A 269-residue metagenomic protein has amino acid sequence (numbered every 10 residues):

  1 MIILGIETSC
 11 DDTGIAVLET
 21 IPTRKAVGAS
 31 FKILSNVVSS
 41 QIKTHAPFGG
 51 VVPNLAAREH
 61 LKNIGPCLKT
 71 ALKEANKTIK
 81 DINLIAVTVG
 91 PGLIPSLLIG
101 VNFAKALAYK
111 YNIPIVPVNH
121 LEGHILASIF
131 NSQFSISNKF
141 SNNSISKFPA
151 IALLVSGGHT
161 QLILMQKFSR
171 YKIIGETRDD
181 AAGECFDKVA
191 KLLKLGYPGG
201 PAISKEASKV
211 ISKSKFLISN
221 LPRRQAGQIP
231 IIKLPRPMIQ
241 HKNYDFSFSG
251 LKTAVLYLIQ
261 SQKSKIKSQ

Functional and structural regions predicted by a protein language model:
I2-L4, P149-L153: Conserved beta-strand elements of the Class I
I2-P91, L97-L98, H120, H124: N-terminal beta-alpha supersecondary unit
T8-S9, A16-I21, F31, S35-N36 (+4 more regions): A short helix-loop
P22-K32, I136-N142, F216, L221-Q228 (+2 more regions): Short Gly/Ser/Thr- and charged-rich N-terminal loops/segments that act as flexible capping/hinge elements
D81, F103-H120, A127-I129: Nucleotide and nucleotide-moiety/phosphate-recognizing core
S96-A104: Glycine-centered tight-turn and secondary-structure capping sites
V118-F134, N142-A150: Conserved phosphate-binding catalytic cores of ATP/NTP-utilizing and phosphoryl-transfer enzymes
